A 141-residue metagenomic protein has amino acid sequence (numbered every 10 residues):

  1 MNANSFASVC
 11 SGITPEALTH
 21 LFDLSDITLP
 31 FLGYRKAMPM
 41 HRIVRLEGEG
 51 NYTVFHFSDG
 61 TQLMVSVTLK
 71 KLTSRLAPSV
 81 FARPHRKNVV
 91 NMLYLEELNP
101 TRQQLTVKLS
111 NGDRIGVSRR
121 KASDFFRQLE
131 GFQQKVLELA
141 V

Functional and structural regions predicted by a protein language model:
F6-S110, R114-G116: Conserved binding/recognition cores within well-folded domains
R120: Structured alpha-helical
E130-V141: Short, charged, intrinsically disordered terminal tails
